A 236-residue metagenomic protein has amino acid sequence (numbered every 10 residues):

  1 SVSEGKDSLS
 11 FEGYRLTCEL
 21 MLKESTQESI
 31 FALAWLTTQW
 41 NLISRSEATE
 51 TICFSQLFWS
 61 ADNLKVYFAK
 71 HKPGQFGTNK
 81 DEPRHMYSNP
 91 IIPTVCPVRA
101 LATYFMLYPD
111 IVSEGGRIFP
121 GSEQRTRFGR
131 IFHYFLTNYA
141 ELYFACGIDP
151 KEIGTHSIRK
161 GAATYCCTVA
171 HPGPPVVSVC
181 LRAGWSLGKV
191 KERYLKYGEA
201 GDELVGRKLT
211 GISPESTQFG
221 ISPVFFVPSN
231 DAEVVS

Functional and structural regions predicted by a protein language model:
S1-S236: Extended, non-catalytic subsegments within catalytic or DNA/protein-binding/adaptor domains
